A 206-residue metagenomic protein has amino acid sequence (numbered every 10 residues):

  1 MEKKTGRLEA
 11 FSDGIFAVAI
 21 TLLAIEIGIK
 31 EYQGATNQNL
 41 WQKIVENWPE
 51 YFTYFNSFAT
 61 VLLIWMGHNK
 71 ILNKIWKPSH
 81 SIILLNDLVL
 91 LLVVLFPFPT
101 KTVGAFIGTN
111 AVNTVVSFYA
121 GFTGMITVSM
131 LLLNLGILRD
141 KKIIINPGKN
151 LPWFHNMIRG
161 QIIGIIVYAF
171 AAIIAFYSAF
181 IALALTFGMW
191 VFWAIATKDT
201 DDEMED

Functional and structural regions predicted by a protein language model:
M1-D206: Multi-pass alpha-helical transmembrane bundle typical of ion/small-solute transporters and intramembrane aspartyl
